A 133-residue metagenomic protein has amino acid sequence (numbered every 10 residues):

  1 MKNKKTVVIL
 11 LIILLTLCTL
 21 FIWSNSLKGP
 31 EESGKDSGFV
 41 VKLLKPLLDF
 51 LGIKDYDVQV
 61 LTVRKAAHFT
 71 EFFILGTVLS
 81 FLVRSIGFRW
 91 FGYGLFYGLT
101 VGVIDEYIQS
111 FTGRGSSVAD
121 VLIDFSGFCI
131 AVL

Functional and structural regions predicted by a protein language model:
M1-G113, V118-V121, F125-L133: Bulky hydrophobic segments
